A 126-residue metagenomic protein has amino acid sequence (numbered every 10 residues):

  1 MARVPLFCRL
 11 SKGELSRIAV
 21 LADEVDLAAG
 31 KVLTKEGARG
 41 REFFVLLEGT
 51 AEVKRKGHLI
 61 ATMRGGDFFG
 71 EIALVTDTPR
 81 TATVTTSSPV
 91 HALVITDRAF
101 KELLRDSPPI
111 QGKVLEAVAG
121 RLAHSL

Functional and structural regions predicted by a protein language model:
A2-K56, M63, A73: Regulatory nucleotide-sensing modules
G13-R17, P79-T81, D97-L126: A small-molecule sensor/coupling module
V53, E71-I72, A82-T86, E102: Short beta-strand His + acidic residue motifs that chelate non-heme Fe in jelly-roll/DSBH and cupin folds
V75, S87, D106-S107: Residue-level signal for well-ordered alpha-helical positions
P89-A99: A short hydrophobic beta-strand segment most commonly corresponding to one strand of the jelly-roll/cupin
